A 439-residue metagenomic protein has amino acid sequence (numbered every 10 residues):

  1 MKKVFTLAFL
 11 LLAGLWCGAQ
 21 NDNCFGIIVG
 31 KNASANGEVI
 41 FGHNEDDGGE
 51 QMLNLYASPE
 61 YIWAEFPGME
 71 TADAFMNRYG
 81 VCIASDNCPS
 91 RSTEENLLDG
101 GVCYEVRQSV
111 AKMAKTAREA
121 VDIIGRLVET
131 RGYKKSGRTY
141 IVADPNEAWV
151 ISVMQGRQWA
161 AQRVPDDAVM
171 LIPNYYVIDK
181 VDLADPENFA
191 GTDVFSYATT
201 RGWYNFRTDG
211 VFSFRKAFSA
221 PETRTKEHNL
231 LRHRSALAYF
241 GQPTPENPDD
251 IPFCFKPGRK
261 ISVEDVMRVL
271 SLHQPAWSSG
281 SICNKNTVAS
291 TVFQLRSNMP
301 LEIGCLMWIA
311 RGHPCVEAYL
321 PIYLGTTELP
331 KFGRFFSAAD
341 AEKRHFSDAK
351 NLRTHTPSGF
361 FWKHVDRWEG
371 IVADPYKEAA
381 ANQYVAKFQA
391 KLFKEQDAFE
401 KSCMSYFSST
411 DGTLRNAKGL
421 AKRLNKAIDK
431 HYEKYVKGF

Functional and structural regions predicted by a protein language model:
M1-V4: Positively charged n-region of N-terminal signal peptides that target proteins for export
F9-G18: Hydrophobic h-region of N-terminal signal peptides that target proteins for export in Gram-negative bacteria
Q20-C103, I123-N247, K256-K260: A contiguous strand-loop segment
D47-S58, P165-F189, C305-F346: A short, surface-exposed interaction/processing loop segment used at functional sites
R107-A114: Short, well-ordered beta-strand elements within core beta-sheets of diverse protein domains
P245-A338: Long, well-ordered mid-to-C-terminal structural blocks that present hydrophobic/aromatic surfaces
R311-C315, L324-F439: Charged low-complexity "KEKE/polyampholyte" interaction tracts
